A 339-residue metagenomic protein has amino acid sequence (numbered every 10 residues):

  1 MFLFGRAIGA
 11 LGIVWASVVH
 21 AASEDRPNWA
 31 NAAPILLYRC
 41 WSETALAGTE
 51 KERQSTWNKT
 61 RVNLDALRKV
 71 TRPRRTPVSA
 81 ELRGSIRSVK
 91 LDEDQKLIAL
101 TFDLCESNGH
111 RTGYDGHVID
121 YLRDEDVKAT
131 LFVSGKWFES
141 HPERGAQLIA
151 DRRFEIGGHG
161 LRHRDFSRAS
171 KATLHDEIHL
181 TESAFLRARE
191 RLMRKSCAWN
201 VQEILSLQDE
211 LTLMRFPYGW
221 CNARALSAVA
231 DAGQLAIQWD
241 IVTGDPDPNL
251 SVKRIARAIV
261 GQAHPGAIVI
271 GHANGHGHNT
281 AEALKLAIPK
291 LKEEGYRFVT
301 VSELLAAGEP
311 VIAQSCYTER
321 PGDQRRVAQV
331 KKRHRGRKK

Functional and structural regions predicted by a protein language model:
F2-A10: Sec-dependent signal peptide recognition, specifically the positively charged N-region followed immediately by
L11, W15, V19-F102, S107-H117 (+3 more regions): N-terminal pre-catalytic segment of deacetylase/amide-hydrolase enzymes
S55-S167, T173, H179-L211: Active-site beta->alpha N-cap acidic-glycine motif
R72-R75, S79-E81, V118-I119, K136 (+7 more regions): Mixed-charge, polar/low-complexity N-terminal
E139-E143, R162-R297, V301-T318: Catalytic domains of cell-wall/extracellular-matrix polysaccharide-remodeling enzymes, centered on de-N-acetylation
